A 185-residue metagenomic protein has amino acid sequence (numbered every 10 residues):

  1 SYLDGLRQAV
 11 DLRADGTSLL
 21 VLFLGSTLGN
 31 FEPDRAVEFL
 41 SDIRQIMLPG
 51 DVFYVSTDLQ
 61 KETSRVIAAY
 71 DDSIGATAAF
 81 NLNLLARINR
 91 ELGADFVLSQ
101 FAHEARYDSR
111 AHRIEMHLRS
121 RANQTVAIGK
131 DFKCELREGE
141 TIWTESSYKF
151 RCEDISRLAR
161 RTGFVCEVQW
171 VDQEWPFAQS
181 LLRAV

Functional and structural regions predicted by a protein language model:
S1-D15: S-adenosyl-L-methionine
G16-S26: Short SAM/SAH-binding signature in class I
N30-I43: A short, conserved alpha-helix within the catalytic core of class I
Q45-E62: Conserved beta-strand signature within the Rossmann-like core of class I S-adenosyl-L-methionine
L59, R65-F164: Substrate-binding/catalytic lobe of Class I Rossmann-like enzymes that use SAM or dcSAM, i.e., the mid-to-C-terminal
S120-R121, V171-V185: Core SAM-dependent methyltransferase catalytic element
V165-Q169: A short linear hydrophobic-aromatic micro-motif
